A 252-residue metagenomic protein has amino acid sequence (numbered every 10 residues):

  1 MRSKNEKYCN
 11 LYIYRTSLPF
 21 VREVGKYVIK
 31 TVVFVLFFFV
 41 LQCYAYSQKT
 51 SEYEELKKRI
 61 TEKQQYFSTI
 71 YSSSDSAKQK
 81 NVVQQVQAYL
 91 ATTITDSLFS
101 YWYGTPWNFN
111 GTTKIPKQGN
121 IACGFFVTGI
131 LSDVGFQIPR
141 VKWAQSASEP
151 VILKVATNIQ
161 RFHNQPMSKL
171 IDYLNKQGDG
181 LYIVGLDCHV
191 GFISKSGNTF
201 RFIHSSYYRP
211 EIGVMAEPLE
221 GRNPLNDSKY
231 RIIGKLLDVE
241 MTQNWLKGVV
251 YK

Functional and structural regions predicted by a protein language model:
M1, Y8-Q48: Bacterial Sec-dependent N-terminal signal peptides
R22-E23, V127, I232: Intrinsically disordered, low-complexity segments enriched in small/polar residues
L41, I130-L131, K195: Generic short alpha-helical hydrophobic face used as a protein-protein interaction/packing hotspot
Q42-Y44, G124, C188: A generic alpha-helix preference that emphasizes hydrophobic side chains
Q48-Q145: N-terminal capping segments
K58, T69, A88, T92 (+5 more regions): Charged/polar, solvent-exposed surface patches and flexible loops
Q145-A216: ...with weaker cross-activation on analogous glycine-rich loops/strands in unrelated enzymes
R209, M215-K252: Low-complexity, Gly/Ser/Thr/Pro-rich intrinsically disordered linker/tail segments
